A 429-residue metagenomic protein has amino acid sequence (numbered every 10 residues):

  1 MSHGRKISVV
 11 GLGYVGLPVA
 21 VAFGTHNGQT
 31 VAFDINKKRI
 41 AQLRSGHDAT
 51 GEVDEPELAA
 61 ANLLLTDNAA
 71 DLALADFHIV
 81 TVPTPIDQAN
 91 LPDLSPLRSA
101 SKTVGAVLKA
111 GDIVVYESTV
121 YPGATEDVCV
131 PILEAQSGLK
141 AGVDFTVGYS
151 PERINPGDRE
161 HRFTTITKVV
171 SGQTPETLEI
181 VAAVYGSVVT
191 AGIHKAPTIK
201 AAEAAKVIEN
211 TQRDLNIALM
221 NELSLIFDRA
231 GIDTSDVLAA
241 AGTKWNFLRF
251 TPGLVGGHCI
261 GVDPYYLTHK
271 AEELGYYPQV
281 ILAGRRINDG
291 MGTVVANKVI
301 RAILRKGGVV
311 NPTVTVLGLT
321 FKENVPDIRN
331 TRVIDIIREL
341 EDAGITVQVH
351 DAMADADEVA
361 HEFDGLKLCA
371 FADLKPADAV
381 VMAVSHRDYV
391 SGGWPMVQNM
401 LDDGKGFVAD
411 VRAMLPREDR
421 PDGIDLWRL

Functional and structural regions predicted by a protein language model:
M1-L429: Structural/interface elements that position substrates and couple domains in central-metabolism enzymes
